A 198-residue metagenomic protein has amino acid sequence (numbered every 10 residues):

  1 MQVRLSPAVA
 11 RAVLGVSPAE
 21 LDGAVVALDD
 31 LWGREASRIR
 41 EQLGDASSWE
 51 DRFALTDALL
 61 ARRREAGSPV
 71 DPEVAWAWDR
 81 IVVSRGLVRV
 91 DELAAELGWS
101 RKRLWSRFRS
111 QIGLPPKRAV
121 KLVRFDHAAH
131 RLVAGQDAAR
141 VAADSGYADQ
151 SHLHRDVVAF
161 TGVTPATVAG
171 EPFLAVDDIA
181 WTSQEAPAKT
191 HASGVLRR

Functional and structural regions predicted by a protein language model:
M1-R101, L114-P115, H130-V133, A138-A148 (+1 more regions): Alpha-helical bundle regulatory/interaction domains
D91, W105-S110, L114-V120: Long, low-complexity intrinsically disordered regions
F108-L114, D156-A166: A secondary-structure capping/hinge motif
H127-H130, D156: A periodicity- and composition-biased signal for non-globular, repetitive helical segments
